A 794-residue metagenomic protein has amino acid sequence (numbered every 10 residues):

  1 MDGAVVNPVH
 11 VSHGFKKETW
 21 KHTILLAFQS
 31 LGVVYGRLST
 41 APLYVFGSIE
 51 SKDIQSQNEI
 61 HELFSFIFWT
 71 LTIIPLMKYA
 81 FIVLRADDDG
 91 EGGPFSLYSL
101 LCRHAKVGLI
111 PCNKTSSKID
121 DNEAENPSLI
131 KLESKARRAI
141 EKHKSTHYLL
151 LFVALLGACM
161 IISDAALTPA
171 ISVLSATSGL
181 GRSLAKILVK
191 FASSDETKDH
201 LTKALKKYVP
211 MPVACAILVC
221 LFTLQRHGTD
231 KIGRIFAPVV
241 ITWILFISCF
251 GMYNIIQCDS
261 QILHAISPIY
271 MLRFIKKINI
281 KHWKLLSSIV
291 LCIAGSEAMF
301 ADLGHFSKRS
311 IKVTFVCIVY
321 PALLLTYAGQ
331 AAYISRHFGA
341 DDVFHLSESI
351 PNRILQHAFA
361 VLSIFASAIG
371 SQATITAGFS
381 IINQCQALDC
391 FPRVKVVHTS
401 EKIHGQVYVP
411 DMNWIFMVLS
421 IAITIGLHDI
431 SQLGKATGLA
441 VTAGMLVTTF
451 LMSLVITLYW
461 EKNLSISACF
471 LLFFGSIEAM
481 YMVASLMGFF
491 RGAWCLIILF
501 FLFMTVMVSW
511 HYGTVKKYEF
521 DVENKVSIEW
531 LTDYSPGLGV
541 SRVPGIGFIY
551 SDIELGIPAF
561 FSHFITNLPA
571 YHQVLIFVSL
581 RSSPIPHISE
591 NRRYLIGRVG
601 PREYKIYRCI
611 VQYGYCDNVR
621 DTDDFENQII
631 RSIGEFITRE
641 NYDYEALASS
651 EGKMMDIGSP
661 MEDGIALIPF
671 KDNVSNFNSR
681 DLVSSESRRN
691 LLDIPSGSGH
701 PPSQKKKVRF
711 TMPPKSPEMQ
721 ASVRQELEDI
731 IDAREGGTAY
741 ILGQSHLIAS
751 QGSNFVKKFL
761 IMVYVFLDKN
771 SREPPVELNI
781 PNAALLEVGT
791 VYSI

Functional and structural regions predicted by a protein language model:
M1-I794: The structured alpha-helical core of multi-pass membrane proteins
